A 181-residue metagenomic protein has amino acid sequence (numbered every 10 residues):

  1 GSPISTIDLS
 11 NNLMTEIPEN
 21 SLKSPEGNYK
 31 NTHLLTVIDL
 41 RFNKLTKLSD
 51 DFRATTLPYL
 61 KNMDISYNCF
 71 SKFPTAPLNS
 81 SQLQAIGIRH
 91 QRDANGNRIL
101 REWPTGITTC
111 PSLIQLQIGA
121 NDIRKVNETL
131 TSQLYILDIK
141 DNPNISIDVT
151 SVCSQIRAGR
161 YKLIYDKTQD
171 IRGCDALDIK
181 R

Functional and structural regions predicted by a protein language model:
G1-P3, K23-L34, A54-Y59, L78-Q82 (+3 more regions): Leucine-rich repeat
I4, M14, L35, L45 (+9 more regions): Conserved hydrophobic position(s) of the canonical leucine-rich repeat
S5-L9, T36-L40, L60-I65, Q84-I88 (+3 more regions): Conserved hydrophobic beta-strand positions in leucine-rich repeat
N12, L40-N43, N68, Q91 (+3 more regions): Consensus "Asn ladder" position of solenoid repeat domains
I17, P25, L48, F73 (+3 more regions): Canonical leucine-rich repeat
S24-G27, R89-G96: Acidic/polar low-complexity surface segments
P143-R181: Membrane-proximal C-terminal cap and juxtamembrane stalk of leucine-rich repeat ectodomains
